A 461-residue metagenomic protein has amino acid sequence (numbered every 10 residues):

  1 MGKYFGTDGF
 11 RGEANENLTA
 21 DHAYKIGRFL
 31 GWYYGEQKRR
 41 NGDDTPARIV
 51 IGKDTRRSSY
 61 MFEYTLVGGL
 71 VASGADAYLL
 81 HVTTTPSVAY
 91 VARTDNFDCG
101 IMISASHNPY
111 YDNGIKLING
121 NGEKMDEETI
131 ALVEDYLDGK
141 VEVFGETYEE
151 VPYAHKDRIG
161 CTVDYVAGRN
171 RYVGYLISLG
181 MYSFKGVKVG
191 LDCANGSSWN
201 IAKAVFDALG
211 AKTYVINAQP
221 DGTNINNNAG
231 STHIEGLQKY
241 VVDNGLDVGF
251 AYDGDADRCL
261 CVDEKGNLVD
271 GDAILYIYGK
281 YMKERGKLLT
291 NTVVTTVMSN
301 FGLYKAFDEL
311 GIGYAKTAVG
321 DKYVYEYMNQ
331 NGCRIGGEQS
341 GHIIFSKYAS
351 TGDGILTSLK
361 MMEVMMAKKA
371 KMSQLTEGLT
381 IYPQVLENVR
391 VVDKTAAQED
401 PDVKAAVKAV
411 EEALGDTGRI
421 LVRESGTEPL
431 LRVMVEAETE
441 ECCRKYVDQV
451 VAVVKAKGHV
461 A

Functional and structural regions predicted by a protein language model:
M1-G68, A72-S73, T162-V189, T395-E399: An N-terminal, well-structured beta->alpha segment
F5-G6, I51, A77-V82, M102-I103 (+7 more regions): General beta-strand structural signal in soluble alpha/beta enzymes
D8, I51, V88, I101 (+11 more regions): Buried hydrophobic positions in well-ordered alpha/beta secondary-structure cores of metabolic enzymes
E13, N113-N244: Gly/Ser/Thr-enriched, mixed-charge loops and adjacent short helices that form phosphate/oxyanion-binding elements
R40, R48-D112, A204-V262: N-terminal small/polar loop signature for handling phosphorylated ligands or for N-terminal nucleophile
K124-D126, V215, N267-G286, G354-V364 (+1 more regions): Gly/Ser/Thr-rich active-site loops/lids in small-molecule metabolic enzymes that frequently grip phosphoryl groups
A131-V173, S178, E264-G337, I344-F345: Proline/glycine-rich low-complexity loops and linkers
V248, R285-A461: Phosphate-binding and adjacent anionic-ligand microenvironments
